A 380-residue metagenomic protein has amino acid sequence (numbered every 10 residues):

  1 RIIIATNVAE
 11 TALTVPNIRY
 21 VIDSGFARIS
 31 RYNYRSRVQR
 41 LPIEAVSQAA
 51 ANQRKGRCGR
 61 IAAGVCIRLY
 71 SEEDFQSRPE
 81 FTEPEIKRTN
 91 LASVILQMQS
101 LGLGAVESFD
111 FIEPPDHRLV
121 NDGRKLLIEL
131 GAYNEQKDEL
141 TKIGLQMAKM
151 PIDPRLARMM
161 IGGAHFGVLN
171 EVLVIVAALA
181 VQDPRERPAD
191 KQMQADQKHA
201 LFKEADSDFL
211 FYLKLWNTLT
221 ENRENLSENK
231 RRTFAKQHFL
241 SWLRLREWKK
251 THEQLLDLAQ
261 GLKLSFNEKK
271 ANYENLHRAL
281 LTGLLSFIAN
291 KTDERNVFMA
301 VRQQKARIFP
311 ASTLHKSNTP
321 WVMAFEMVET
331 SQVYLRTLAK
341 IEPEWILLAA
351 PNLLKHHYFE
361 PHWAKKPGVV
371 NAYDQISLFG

Functional and structural regions predicted by a protein language model:
R1-I3: Conserved motor-coupling elements within RecA-like helicase/translocase cores
T6-E10: Conserved helicase motor
Y20, F26-R78, V94-L96: Conserved segment of the helicase C-terminal RecA-like domain
I22, S30, Y70-A372: Second RecA-like catalytic domain
V370-G380: Acidic, low-complexity intrinsically disordered tails
